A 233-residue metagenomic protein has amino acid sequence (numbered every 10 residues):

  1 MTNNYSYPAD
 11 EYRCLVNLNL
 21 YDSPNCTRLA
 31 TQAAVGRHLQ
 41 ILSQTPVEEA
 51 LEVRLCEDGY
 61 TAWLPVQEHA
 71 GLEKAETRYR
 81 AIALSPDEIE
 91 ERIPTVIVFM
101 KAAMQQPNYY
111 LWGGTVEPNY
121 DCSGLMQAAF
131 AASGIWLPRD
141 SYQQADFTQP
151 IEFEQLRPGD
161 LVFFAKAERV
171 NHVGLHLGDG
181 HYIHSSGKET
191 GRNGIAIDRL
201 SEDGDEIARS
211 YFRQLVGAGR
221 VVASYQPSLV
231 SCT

Functional and structural regions predicted by a protein language model:
M1-A9, T27, R54-A103, N108: Boundary regions of SH3-family modules and the immediately adjacent low-complexity/disordered segments in eukaryotic
M1-S23, N119-D140: Short beta-strand/loop turn elements enriched in aromatics
M1-T2, Y79-A102, L111-V116, A131 (+4 more regions): Intrinsically disordered, low-complexity proline/serine/threonine-rich regions that harbor SH3-binding proline-rich
T2-D22, L177-T233: Aromatic- and glycine-rich peptidoglycan recognition patches
R13-V35, L39: Beta-loop motif signature
Q32-Q67: SH3/SH3-like beta-barrel superfamily modules
N108-P158: Catalytic cysteine-centered active-site loop
L137-D203: ...with weaker cross-activation on analogous glycine-rich loops/strands in unrelated enzymes
